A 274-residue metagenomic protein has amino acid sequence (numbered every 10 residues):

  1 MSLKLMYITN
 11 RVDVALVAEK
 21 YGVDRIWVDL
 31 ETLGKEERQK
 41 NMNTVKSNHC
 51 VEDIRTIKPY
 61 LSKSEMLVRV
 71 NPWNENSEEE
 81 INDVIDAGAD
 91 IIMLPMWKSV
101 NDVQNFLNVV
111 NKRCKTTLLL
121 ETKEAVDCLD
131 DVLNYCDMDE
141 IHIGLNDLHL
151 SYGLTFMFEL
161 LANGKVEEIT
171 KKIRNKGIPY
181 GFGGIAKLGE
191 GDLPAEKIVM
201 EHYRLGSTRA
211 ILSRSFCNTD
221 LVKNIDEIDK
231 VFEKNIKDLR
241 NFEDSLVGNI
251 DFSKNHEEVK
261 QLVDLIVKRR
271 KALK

Functional and structural regions predicted by a protein language model:
M1-E65, D137, Q261-K274: Conserved N-terminal beta1-alpha1 strand-loop-helix module at the mouth
L3-T9, I26-V28, M66-V70, I92-L94 (+4 more regions): Hydrophobic faces of well-ordered beta-strands that scaffold small-molecule active sites in alpha/beta enzyme cores
T9-D13, L30-T32, P72-N74, K98 (+4 more regions): Active-site-proximal loop/turn and secondary-structure-junction residues that shape catalytic pockets, frequently
V12-Y21, N76-D86, D102, K123-C136 (+1 more regions): Catalytic cores of alpha/beta
Y21-I26, I85-I91, V110-T116, N134-I141 (+2 more regions): Glycine-enriched alpha-helix->loop->beta-strand junction motifs that scaffold or abut catalytic
D29, G34-N41, H49, I178-K274: Active-site pocket-lining/capping segments in soluble small-molecule metabolic enzymes
G34-I57, N74-E78, M96-K115, A125-C128 (+3 more regions): Active-site-adjacent beta->alpha loops and helix N-cap segments on the catalytic face of soluble alpha/beta enzymes
I54-S62, I85, Q104-N111, T170-N175 (+1 more regions): Surface-exposed amphipathic alpha-helices with a cationic face
